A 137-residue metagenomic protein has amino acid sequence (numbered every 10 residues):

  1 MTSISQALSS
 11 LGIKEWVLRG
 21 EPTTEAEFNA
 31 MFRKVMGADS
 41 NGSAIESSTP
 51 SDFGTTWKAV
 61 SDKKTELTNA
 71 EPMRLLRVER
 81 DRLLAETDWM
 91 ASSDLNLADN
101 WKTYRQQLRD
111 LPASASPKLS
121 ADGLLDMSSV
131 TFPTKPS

Functional and structural regions predicted by a protein language model:
M1-S137: A preference for well-ordered globular domain cores that mediate specific macromolecular interactions or catalysis
